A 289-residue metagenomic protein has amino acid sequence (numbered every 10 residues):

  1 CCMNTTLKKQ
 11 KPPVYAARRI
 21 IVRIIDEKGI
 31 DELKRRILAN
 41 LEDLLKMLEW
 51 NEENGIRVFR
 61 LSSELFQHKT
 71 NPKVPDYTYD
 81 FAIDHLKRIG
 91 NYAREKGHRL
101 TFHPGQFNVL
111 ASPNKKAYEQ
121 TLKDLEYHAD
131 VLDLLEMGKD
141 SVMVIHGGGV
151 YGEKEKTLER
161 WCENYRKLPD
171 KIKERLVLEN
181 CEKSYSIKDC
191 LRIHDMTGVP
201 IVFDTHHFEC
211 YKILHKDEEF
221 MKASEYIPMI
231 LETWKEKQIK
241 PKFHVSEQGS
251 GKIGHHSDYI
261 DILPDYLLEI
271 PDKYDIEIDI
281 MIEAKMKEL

Functional and structural regions predicted by a protein language model:
C1-R99, Q106-L122, E126-M137, V142 (+5 more regions): Alpha/beta catalytic barrel-like cores
L100, L176, I201-D204: Residue-level marker for buried hydrophobic side chains located in beta-strands that build the well-ordered beta-sheet
V109, K116, V150-E153, E182: Glycine-/small-residue-rich active-site loops that bind phosphorylated ligands and cofactors
Y127, G152-K167, L178, E182-S186: Active-site glycine-rich loop that binds ribose-phosphate moieties when present
M143-G148: Short, charge-patterned binding micro-sites
V150-G152, K183-Y185, H207-C210, K216: Short, catalytically relevant binding-site loops at active-site mouths
L191-T197, I201-I213: Long, repeat-rich segments with strong aromatic
